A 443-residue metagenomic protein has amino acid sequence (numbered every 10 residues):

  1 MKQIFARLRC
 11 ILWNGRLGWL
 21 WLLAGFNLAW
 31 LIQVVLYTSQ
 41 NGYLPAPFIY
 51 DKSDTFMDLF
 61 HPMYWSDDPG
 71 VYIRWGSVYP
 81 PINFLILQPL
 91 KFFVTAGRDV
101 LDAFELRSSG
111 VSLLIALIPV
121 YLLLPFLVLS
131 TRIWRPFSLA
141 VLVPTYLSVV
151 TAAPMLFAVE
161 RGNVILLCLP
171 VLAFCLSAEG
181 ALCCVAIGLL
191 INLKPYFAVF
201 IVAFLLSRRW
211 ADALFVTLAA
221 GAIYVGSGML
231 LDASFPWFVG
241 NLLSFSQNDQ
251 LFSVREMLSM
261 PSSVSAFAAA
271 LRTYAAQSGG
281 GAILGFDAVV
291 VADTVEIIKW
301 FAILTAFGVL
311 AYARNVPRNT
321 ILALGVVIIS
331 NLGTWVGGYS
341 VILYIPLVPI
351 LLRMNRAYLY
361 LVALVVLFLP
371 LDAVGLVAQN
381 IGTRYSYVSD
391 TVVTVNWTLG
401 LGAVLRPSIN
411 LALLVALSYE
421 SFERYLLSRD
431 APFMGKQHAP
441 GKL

Functional and structural regions predicted by a protein language model:
K2-L182, W210-G338, V393-A403, L426-H438: Primarily membrane-embedded glycan-assembly and transfer machineries that use lipid-linked glycans
L28-L31, A198, V202, L411-S418: Hydrophobic alpha-helical transmembrane segments of multipass integral membrane proteins
W75-P80, I350-L443: Aromatic-enriched
L166-L167, P195-A198, G338-I342: Transmembrane helix boundary and interhelical junction motifs in multipass membrane proteins
L182-L205, L324-L332: Membrane-interface alpha helices of multi-pass inner-membrane proteins
L189, L218-A222, V348: Hydrophobic faces of alpha-helical transmembrane segments in multi-pass integral membrane proteins
N192-P195, A222-I223, L371: Membrane-embedded alpha-helical segments of transport systems, primarily multispan ion/solute transporters
G337-N355: Hydrophobic/aromatic-rich transmembrane helices and adjacent perimembrane loops
